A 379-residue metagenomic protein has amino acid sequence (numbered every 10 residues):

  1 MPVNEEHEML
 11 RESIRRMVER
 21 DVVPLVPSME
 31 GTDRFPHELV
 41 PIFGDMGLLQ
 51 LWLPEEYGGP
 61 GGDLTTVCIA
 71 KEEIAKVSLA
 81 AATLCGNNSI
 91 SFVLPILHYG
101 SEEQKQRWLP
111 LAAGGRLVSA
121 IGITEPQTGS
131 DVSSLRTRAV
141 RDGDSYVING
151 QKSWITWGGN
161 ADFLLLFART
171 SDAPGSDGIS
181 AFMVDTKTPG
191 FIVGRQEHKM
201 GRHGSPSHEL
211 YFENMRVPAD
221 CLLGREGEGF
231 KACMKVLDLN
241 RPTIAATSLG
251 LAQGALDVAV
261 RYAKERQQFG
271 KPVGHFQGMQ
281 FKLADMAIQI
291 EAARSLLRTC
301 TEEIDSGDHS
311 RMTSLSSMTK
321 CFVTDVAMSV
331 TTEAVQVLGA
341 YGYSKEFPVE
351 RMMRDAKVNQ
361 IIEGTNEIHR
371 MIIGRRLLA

Functional and structural regions predicted by a protein language model:
M1-A81, N87, Y99-Q104, L111-R116 (+5 more regions): Alpha-helical interface subdomain recognition
N88-I96: Well-ordered alpha-helical segments within folded domains of soluble proteins
A112, Q127-S130, W154-W157, T170-A173 (+2 more regions): Short Gly/Pro-enriched turn/cap motifs at secondary-structure boundaries
G115-I123: A short, Trp-centered hydrophobic/proline-enriched beta-strand micro-motif
A120, S134-R138, S145, F163-F167 (+2 more regions): Conserved hydrophobic/aromatic beta-strand scaffold that supports enzyme active sites
G122-E125, L135, Q151-S153, L165-T170 (+1 more regions): Glycine-rich, charged/polar anion/phosphate-binding loops that engage phosphate groups from diverse ligands
S134, K187-P218: Flexible, small-/acidic-enriched active-site or ligand-binding loops
S145, N149-V193: A short core secondary-structure module
